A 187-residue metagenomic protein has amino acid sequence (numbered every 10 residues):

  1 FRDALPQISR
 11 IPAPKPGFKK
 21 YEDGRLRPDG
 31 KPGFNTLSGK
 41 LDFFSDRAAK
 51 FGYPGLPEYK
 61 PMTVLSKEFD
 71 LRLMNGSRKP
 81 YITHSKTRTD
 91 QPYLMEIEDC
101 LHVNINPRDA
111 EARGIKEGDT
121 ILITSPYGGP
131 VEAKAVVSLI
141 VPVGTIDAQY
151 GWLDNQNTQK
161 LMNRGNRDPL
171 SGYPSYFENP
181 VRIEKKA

Functional and structural regions predicted by a protein language model:
F1-I11, R88-N104, R108-A187: Long, contiguous, secondary-structure-rich segments that constitute the structural scaffold of globular domains
F1-Q91: Long, low-complexity segments enriched in small/aliphatic residues
